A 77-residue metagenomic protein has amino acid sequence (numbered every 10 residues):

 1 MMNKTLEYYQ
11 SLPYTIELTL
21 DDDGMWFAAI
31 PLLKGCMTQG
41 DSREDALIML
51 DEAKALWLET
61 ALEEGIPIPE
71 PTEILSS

Functional and structural regions predicted by a protein language model:
M1-T15, E44, I48-S77: Short, charged, surface-exposed hinge/linker loops at domain edges that act as mobile lids or interdomain connectors
Q10, L33-K34: Short amphipathic alpha-helical segments, especially helix-boundary/capping motifs
T15-L33: Short aromatic-glycine-(Arg/Gly/Cys) micro-motifs in beta-strand/loop hairpins
K34-E44: A short, exposed loop/beta-hairpin motif centered on an aromatic-Gly-Thr core
